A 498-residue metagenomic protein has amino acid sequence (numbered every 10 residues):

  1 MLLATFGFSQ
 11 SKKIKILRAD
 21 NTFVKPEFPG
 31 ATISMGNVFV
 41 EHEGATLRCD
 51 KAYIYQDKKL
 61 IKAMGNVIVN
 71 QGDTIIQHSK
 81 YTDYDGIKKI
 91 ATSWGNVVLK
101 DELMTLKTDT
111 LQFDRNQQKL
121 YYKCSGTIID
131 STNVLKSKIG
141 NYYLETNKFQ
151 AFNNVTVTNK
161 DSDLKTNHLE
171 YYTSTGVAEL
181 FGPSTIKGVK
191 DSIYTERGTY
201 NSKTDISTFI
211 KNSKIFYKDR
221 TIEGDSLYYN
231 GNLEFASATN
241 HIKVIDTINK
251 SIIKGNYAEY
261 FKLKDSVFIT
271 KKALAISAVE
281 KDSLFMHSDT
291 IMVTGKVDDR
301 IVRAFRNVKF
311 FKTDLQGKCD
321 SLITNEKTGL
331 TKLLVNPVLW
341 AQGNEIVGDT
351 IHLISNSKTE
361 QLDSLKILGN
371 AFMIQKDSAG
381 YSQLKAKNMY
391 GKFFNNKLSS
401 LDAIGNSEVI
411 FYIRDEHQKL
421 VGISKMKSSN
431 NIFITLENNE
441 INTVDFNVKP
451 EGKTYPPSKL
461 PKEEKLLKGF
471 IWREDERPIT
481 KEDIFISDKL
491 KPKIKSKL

Functional and structural regions predicted by a protein language model:
M1-S9: Hydrophobic h-region of N-terminal signal peptides that target proteins for export in Gram-negative bacteria
F8-L498: N-terminal amphipathic/hydrophobic interface segments
